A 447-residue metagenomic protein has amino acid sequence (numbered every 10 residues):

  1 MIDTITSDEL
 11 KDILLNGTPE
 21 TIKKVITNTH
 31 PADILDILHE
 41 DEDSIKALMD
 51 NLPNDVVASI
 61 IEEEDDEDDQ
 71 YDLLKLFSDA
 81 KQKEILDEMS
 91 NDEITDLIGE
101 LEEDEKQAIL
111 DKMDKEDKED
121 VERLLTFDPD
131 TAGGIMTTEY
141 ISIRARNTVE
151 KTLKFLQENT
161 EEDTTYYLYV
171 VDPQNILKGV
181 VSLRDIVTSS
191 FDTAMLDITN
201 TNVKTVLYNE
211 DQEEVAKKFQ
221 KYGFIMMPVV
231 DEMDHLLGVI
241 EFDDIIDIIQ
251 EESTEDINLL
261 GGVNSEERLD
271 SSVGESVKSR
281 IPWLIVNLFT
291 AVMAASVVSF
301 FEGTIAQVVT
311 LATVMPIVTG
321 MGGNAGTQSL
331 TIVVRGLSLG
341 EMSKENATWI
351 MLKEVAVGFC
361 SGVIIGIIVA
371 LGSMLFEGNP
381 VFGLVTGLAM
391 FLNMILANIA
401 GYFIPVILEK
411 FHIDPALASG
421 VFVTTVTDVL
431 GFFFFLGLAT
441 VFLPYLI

Functional and structural regions predicted by a protein language model:
M1-L260: Hydrophobic packing positions in regular secondary-structure scaffolds
E252-I399, F403-L417, V421-T425, F434-I447: Alpha-helical transmembrane segments and their membrane-interface boundaries that form or gate the permeation pathway
V429-L430: Active-site His/Glu-centered metal-binding helix of metallohydrolases
